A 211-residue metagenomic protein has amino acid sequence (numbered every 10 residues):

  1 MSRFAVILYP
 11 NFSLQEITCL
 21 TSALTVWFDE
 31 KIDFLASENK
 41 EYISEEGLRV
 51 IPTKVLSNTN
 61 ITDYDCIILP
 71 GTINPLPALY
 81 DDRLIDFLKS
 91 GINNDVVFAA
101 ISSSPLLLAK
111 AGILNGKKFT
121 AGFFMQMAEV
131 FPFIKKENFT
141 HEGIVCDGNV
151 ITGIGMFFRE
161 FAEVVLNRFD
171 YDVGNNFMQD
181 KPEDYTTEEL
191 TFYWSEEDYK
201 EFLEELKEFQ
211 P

Functional and structural regions predicted by a protein language model:
R3-F12, S22, V26-N39, L48 (+2 more regions): Active-site-adjacent pocket-lining segments in enzyme domains
F12-I17, I43: Short N-terminal binding/cap micro-motifs at the start of the first secondary-structure element
